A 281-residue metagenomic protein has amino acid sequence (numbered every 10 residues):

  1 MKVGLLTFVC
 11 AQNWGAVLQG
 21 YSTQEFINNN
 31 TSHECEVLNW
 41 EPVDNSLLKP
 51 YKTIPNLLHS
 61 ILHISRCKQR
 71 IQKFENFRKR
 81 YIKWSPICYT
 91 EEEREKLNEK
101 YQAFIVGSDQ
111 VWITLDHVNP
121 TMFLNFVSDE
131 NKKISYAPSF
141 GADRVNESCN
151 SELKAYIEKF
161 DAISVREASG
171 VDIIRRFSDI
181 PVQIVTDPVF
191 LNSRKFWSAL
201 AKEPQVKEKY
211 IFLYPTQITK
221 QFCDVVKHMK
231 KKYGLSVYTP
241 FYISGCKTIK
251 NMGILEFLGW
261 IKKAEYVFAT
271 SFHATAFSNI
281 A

Functional and structural regions predicted by a protein language model:
V3-W14, L18-A155: Aromatic- and Gly/Pro-rich donor/ligand-binding loops that form nucleotide- or phosphate-bearing donor binding pockets
Y101, F160, A264: An anion/phosphate-binding loop that grips the pyrophosphate of nucleotide cofactors and donors
Q102-N150, I184-I254: Active-site donor-nucleotide binding/catalytic segment of nucleotide-sugar enzymes
V111, S169-G170, H273-A274: Alpha-helix capping/helix-boundary segments
K154-K159, I261: A conserved, positively charged/aromatic
F160-E167, F268: A short beta-strand/loop micro-motif in the catalytic core of glycosyltransferases that engages the nucleotide-sugar
V171-V189: Helix-loop-beta element that forms the nucleotide-linked donor phosphate-binding surface in glycosyltransferases
W260-A281: A donor-sugar binding/catalytic signature common to diverse glycosyltransferases and related nucleotide-sugar
